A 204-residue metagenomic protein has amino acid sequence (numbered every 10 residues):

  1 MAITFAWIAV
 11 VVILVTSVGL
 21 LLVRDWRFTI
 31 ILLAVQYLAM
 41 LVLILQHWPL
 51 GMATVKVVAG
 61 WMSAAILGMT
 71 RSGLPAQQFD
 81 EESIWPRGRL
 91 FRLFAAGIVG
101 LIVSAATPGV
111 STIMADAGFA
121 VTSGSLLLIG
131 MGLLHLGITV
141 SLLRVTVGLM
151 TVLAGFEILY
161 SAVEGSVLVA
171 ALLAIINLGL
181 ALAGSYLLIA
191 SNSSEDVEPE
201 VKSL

Functional and structural regions predicted by a protein language model:
M1-L204: Alpha-helical transmembrane segments of multi-pass membrane proteins predominantly involved in bioenergetics
